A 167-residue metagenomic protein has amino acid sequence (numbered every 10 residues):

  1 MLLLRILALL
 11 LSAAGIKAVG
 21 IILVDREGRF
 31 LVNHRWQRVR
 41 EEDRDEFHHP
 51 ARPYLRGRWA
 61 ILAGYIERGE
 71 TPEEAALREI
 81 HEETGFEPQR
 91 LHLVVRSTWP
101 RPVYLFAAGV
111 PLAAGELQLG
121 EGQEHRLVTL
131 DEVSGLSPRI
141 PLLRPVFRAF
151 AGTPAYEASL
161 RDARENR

Functional and structural regions predicted by a protein language model:
M1, I21, S137-R144, P154: Low-complexity, intrinsically disordered regions enriched in charged/polar residues
L2-A60, P88: N-terminal strand-loop-strand
W59, G64-F150, A163: Unchanged
A155-R167: Acidic/histidine-enriched, glycine/proline-rich intrinsically disordered or flexible terminal extensions
